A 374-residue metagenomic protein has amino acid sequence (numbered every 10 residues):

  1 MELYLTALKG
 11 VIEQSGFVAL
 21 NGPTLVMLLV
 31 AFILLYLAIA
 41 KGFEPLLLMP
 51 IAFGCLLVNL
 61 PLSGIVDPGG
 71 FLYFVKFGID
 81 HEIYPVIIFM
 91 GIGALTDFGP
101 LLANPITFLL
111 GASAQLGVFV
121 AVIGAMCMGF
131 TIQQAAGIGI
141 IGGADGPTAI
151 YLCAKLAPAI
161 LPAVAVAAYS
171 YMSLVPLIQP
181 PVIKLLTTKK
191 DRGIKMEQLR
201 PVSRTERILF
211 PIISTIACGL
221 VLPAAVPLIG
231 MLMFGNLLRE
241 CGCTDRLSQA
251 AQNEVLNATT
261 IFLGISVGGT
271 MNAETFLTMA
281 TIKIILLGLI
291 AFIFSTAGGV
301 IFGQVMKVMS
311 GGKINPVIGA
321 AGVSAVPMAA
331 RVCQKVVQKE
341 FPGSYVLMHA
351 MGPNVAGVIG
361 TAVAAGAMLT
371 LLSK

Functional and structural regions predicted by a protein language model:
M1-G70: N-terminal alpha-helical transmembrane segments of multi-pass membrane transport and channel/translocase proteins
L34, L57, G78-L102, N236-L238 (+1 more regions): Hydrophobic transmembrane alpha-helices of secondary-active transporters and Na+-translocating membrane complexes
A40-L48, I65-P68, L72-K76, L95-L110 (+4 more regions): Interfacial helix-loop-helix linkers and transmembrane-helix boundary segments in multi-pass membrane proteins
F89-L95, L110-V120, G124, F130-I160 (+2 more regions): Alpha-helical membrane segments and immediately flanking helix-loop junctions that form or couple to the substrate/ion
L101-V122, N272-G299, A350-N354: Entry/N-cap segments of selected transmembrane alpha helices and their immediately preceding amphipathic helices
A159-L177, L287-S295, I318-A321: Alpha-helical transmembrane segments
S170-C243: Membrane-embedded hairpin module used as a gating/binding unit in multi-pass transport and secretion proteins
T215-G299: Transmembrane helical segments that form the transport core of multi-pass membrane transport proteins
